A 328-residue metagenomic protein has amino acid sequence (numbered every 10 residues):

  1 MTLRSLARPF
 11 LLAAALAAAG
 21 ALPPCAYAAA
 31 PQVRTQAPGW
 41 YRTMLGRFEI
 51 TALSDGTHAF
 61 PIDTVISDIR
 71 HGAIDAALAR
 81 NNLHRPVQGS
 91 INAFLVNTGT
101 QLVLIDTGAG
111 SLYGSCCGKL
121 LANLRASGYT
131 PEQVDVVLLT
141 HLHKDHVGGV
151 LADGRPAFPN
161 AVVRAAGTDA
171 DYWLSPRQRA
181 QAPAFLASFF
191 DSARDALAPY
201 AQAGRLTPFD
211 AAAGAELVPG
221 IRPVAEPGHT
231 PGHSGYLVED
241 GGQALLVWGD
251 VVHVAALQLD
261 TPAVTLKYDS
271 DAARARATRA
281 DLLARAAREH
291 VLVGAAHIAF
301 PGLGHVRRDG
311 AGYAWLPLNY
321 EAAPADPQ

Functional and structural regions predicted by a protein language model:
M1-L11: Bacterial N-terminal signal peptides that target proteins for export
A17-Y27: C-terminal segment of classical bacterial N-terminal signal peptides
C25-L121, R125, Q133, G242-G249: Metallo-beta-lactamase
A30, G118, R125-Y129, Q133 (+3 more regions): Metallo-beta-lactamase
D55-G56, T107-G110, L142, T168-D169 (+3 more regions): Active-site metal-binding loops of divalent metal-dependent hydrolases
S90-A93, G99, S115-R164: Active-site metal-binding motif and surrounding structural segment of the metallo-beta-lactamase
A93-V96, H233-L237: Short beta-strand scaffold segments in enzyme catalytic cores
G114, L237, G241-Q328: Cap/insert and terminal regions of metallo-dependent hydrolase folds
